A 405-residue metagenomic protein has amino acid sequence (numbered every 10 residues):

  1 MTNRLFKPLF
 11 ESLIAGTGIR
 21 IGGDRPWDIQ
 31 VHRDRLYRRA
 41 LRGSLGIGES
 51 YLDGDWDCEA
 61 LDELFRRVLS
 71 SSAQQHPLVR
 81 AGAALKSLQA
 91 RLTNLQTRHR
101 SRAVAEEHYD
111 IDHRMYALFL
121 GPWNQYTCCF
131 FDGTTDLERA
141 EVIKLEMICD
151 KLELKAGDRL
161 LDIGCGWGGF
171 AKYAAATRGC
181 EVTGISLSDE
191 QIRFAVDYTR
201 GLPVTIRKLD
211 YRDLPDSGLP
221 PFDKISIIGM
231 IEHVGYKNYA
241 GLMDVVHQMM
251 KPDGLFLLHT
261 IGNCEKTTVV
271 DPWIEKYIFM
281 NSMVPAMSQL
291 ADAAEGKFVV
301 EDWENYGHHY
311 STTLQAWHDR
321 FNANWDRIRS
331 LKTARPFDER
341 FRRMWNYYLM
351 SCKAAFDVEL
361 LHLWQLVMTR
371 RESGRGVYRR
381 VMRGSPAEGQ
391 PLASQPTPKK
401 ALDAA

Functional and structural regions predicted by a protein language model:
M1-T135, R139-E141, M147, R207: Feature captures hydrophobic
A156-G164: Conserved class I S-adenosyl-L-methionine
W167-R178: Conserved SAM-binding loop of SAM-dependent methyltransferases across substrates and taxa, primarily the Class I
G201-D213: Conserved SAM-binding strand-loop segment of SAM-dependent methyltransferases
R212-I225: A short acidic, Gly/Pro-enriched loop at the edge of an enzyme's catalytic core that lines a small-molecule cofactor
A240-P252: A short glycine-rich, Lys/Arg-flanked "PGG" loop and its adjoining helix->strand segment in the class I
D253-I261: Conserved beta-strand signature within the Rossmann-like core of class I S-adenosyl-L-methionine
I261-R375, R383: Substrate-binding/catalytic lobe of Class I Rossmann-like enzymes that use SAM or dcSAM, i.e., the mid-to-C-terminal
